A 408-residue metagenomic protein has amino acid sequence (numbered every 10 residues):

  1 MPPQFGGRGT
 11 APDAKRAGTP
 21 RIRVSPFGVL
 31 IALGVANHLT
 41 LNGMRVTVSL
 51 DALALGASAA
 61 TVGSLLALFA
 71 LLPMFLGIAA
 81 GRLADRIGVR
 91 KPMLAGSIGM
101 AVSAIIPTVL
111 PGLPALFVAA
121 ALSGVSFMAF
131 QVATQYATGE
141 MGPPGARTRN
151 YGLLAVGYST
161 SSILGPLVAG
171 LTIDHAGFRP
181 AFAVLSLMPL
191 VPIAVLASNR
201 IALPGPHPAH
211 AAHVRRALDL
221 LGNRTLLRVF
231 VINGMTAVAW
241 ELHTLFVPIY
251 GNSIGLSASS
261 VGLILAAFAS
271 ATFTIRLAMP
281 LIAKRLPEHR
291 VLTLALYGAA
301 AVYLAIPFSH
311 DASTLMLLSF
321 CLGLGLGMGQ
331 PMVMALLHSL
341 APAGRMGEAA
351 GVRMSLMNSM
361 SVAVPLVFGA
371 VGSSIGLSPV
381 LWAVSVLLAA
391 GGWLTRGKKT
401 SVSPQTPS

Functional and structural regions predicted by a protein language model:
P12-V24, I201-V229: Juxtamembrane intracellular "pre-TM" segments in multi-pass secondary transporters
S25-A70, R228, I232, A237-Y250 (+1 more regions): Helix-loop boundary and gating motifs at the non-cytosolic
A52, L83-A84, L171-A176, G251 (+2 more regions): Interfacial helix-cap and linker-helix signal at transmembrane-aqueous boundaries of multi-pass secondary transporters
A70-I78, S162-I163, A269-F273, L277 (+1 more regions): Residue-level signature of mid-helix packing/kink "hotspots" within the transmembrane helices of 12-pass Major
L76-G88, I275-P287, G372: Helix-to-loop junctions at the C-terminal end of transmembrane segments in multipass secondary transporters
K91-I105, S186, R290-L304: Structural signature of the two symmetry-related core transmembrane helices
A121-G157: Cytoplasmic helix-loop-helix junction between adjacent transmembrane helices in 12-TM secondary transporters
S186-P206, L394-K398: C-terminal membrane-cytosol helix-exit motif in multi-pass small-molecule transporters
